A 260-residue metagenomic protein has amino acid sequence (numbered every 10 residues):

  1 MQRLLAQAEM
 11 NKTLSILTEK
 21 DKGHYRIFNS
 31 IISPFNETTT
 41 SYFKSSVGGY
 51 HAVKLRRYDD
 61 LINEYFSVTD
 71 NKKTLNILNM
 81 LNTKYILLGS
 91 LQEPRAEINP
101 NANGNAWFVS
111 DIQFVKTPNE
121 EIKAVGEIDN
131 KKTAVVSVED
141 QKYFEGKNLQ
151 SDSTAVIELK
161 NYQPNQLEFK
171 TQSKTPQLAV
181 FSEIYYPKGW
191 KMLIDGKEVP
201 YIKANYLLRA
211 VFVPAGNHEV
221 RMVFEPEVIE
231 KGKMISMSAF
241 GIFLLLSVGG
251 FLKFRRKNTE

Functional and structural regions predicted by a protein language model:
M1-T154, E158-K170, P176-S182: Conserved luminal/periplasmic juxtamembrane motif of membrane-embedded glycan-processing enzymes
D129-E260: Active-site-proximal, structured, solvent-exposed surfaces of multi-pass membrane proteins that position macromolecular
